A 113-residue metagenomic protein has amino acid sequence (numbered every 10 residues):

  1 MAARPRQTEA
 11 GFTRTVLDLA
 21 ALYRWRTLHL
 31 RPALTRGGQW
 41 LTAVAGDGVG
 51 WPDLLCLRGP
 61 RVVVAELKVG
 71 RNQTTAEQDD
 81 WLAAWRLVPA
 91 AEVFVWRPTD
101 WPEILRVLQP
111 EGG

Functional and structural regions predicted by a protein language model:
M1-G113: Catalytic phosphate/metal-binding cores of nucleic-acid and nucleotide-processing enzymes, i.e., regions that mediate
